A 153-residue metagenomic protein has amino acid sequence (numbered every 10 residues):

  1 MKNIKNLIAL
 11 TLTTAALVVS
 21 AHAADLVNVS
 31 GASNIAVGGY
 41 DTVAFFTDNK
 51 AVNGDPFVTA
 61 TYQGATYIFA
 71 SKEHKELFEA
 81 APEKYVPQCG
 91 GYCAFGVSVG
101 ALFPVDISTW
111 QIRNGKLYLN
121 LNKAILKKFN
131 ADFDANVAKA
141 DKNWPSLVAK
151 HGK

Functional and structural regions predicted by a protein language model:
M1-A9: Bacterial N-terminal signal peptides that target proteins for export
A9-V18: Bacterial N-terminal signal peptides
A21-K153: Charged, low-complexity intrinsically disordered segments
